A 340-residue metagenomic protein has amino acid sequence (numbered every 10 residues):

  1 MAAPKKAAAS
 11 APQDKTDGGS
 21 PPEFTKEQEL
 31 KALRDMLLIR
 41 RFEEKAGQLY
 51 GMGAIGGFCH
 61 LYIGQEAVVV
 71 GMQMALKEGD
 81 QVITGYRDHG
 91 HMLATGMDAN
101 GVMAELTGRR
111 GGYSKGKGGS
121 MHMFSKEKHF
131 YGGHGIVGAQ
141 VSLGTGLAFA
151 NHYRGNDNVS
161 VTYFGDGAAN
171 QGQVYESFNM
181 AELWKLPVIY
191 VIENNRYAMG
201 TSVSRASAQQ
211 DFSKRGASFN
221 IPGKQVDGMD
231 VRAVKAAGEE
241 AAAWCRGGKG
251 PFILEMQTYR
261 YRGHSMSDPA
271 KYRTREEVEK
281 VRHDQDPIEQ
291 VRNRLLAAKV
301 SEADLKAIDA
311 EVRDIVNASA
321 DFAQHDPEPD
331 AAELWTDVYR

Functional and structural regions predicted by a protein language model:
M1-V68, M256, M266, A270-R340: Conserved acidic/glycine
G19-S20, A54, H91, N156 (+2 more regions): Intrinsically disordered, low-complexity regions
P21, G118-M121, F252-L254, S265: Compositionally biased, intrinsically disordered low-complexity regions
R41, L76, Y261-R262: Short alpha-helix boundary/capping elements
E44-G47, M52-W184, S202-A208, S213 (+1 more regions): Cofactor-binding active-site loop characterized by glycine-rich and histidine/acidic residues
M92-A94, G200, H264, E333: Short acidic, gly/pro-rich beta-turn/loop elements at beta-sheet edges and active-site/ligand-binding grooves
H129-H325: Glycine-rich ThDP/TPP pyrophosphate-binding loop and its adjacent helix/strand module within ThDP-dependent enzymes
